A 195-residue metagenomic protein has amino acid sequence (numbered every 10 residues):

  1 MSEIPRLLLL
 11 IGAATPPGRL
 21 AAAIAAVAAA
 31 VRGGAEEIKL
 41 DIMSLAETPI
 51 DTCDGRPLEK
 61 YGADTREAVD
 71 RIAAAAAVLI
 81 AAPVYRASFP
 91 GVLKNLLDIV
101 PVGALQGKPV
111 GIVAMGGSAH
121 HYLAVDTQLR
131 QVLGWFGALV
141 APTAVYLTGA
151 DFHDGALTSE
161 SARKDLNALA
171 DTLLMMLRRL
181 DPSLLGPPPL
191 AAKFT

Functional and structural regions predicted by a protein language model:
M1-A82, A87-D98, K164, S183-T195: N-terminal beta1-alpha1-beta2 submodule of the flavodoxin-like/Rossmannoid cofactor-binding fold
A23-V27, V125, L169: Hydrophobic alpha-helical membrane-association signature
A30, G34, V132-L139, M176-L180: Change "in soluble alpha/beta enzymes" to "in soluble alpha/beta proteins
D41-I50, V102, G134-H153: Mobile beta-alpha loop/short-helix "lid" or hinge segments that flank ligand
N95-G103, R130-G134: A glycine- and small-aliphatic-rich helix-loop capping segment at beta-alpha/alpha-beta transitions that lines
V110-T148, S161-K164: Short, glycine-/small-residue-rich phosphate/pyrophosphate-handling segment
V140-T195: Glycine-rich phosphate/pyrophosphate-binding loop and the adjoining helix
